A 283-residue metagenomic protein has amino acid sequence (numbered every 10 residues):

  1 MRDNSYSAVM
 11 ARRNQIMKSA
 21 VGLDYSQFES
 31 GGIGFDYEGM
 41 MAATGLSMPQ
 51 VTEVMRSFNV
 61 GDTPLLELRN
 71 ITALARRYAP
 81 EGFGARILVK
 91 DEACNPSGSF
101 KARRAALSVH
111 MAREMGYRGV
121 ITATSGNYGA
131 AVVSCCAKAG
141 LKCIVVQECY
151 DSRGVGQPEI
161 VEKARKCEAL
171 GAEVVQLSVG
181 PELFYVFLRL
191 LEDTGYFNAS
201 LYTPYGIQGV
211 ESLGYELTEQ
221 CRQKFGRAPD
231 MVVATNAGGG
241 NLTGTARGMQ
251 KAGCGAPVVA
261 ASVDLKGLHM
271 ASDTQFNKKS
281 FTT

Functional and structural regions predicted by a protein language model:
M1-T283: PLP-dependent amino-acid enzyme catalytic core
